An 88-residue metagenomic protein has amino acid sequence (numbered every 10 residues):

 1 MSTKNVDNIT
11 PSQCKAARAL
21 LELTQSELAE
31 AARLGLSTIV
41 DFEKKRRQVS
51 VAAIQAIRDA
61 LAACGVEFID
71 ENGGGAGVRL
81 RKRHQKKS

Functional and structural regions predicted by a protein language model:
M1-A19: A short, Lys/Arg-rich alpha-helix, primarily the initiator
N5, A19, A31, L36 (+1 more regions): Secreted/extracellular ectodomain signature
Q13-E27, R83-K87: Short basic helix-loop element that most often maps to the first helix and adjoining turn of HTH DNA-binding modules
E27, T38, A53-A56: Residues in the helix-turn-helix
R33-V49: Recognition helix of helix-turn-helix/homeodomain-like DNA-binding domains that insert into the DNA major groove
A52-I69: DNA major-groove recognition helix of helix-turn-helix/homeodomain DNA-binding modules
V66-S88: Helix-turn-helix/homeodomain-like alpha-helical modules used for DNA recognition and transcription-factor dimerization
